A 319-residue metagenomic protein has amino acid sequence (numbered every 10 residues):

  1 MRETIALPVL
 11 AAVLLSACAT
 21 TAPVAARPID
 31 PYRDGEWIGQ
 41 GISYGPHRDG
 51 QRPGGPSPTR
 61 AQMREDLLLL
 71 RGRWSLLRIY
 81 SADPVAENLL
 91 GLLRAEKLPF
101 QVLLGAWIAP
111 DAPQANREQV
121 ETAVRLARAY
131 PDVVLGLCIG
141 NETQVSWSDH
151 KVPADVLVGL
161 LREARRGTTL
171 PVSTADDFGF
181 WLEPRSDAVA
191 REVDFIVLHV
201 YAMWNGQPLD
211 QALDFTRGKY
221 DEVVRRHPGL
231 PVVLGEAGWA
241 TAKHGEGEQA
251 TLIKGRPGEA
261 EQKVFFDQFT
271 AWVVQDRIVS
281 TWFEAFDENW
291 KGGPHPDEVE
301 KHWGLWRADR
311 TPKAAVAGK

Functional and structural regions predicted by a protein language model:
T21-E36, D49-G54, T251-R256, W272-K319: Aromatic-rich peripheral "rim/lid" segments of glycoside hydrolase catalytic domains that contact and position glycan
P31-W37, L67-R71, E87-Q101, T122-V133 (+2 more regions): Acidic (Asp/Glu)-rich catalytic clusters
W37-A106, P110-Q114, E118: N-terminal carbohydrate-binding/catalytic regions of secreted carbohydrate-active enzymes
L77, L137, I196, L234-E236 (+1 more regions): Conserved, mostly hydrophobic/aromatic
L104, L135, N141, D176-T216 (+1 more regions): Aromatic- and acid-rich polysaccharide-binding/catalytic face of secreted or lumenal carbohydrate-active enzymes
A106, A164-E183, L230-G238, I278-W290: Aromatic-lined carbohydrate-recognition surfaces of secreted/lumenal glycan-active proteins
A123-V152, A175, W181-P184, L234: Active-site groove signature of glycoside hydrolases
V145, D149, V200-W204, P228-Q262 (+1 more regions): Active-site clefts of carbohydrate-active enzymes
